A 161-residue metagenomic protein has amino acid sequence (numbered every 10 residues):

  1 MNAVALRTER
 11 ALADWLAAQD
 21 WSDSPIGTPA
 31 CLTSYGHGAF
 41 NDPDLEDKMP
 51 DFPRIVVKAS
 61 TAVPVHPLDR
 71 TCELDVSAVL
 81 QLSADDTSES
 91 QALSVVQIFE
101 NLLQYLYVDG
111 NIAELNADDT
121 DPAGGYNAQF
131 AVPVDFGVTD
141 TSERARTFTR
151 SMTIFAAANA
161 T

Functional and structural regions predicted by a protein language model:
M1, A160-T161: Short intrinsically disordered terminal tails
M1-P67, D109-A123: Small/polar-rich, solvent-exposed N-terminal microdomains that initiate assembly or binding
L12, S94-L102: Short amphipathic alpha-helices in soluble, non-transmembrane regions that often serve as interface/regulatory elements
C31-G36, V79-S83, Y105: Predominantly extracellular/luminal cell-surface or secreted proteins
K48-P50, D69, Q129, T147: A generic structural signal for short, non-catalytic loop/turn and secondary-structure boundary residues
L68-E89, L93, Q97, S142-A158: Oligomerization/assembly interface segments of phage tail-like spikes and tubes
E100-N159: Acidic-leaning, charged glycine-interspersed low-complexity segments
